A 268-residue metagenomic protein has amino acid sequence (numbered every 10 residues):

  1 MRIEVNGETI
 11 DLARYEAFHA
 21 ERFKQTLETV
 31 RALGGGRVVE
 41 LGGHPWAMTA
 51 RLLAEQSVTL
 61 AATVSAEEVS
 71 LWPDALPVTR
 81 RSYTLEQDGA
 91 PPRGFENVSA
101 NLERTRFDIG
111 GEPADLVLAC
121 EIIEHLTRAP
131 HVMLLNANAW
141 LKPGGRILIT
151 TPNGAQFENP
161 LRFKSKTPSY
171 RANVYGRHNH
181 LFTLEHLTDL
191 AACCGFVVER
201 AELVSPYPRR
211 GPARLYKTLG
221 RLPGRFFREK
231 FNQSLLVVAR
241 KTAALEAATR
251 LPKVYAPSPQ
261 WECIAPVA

Functional and structural regions predicted by a protein language model:
M1-C120, P130-L135, W140, I149 (+5 more regions): Conserved N-terminal segment of class I S-adenosyl-L-methionine
R2, N6, A155, C194: Catalytic domains that recognize anionic headgroups
A17, Y170-H186: Acceptor-substrate binding/catalytic loop of class I
R106, L126-T127, E158, A191: Activation segment
E121-H125: Short catalytic micro-motifs in class I SAM-dependent methyltransferases
L126-T127, L141-P143: Helix-to-beta-strand junctions that scaffold the AdoMet/dcAdoMet cofactor pocket in Class I SAM-dependent enzymes
L148-Y170: Conserved class I S-adenosyl-L-methionine
H186-V204: A SAM-dependent methyltransferase catalytic signature shared across enzymes that methylate proteins
